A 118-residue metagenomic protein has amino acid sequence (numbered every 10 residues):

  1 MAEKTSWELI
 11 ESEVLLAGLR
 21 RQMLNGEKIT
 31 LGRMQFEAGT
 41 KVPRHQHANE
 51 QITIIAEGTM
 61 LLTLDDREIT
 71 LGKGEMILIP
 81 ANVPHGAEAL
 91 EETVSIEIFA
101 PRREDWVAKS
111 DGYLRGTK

Functional and structural regions predicted by a protein language model:
M1-K28, D111-K118: A short, N-terminal "cap"/entry segment at the start of jelly-roll beta-barrel domains of the cupin/DSBH fold
Q22-M23, M34, V42-Q46, E88-A89: Short histidine-centered beta-strand/loop micro-motifs that create catalytic or ligand/metal-coordination sites
K28-T30, I52, T59-L61, E68 (+2 more regions): Structural motif
G32, K41-V42, G58-T63, M76-I77: Short beta-strand segments in beta-sandwich/barrel cores
F36-E37, H47-L62: Short, conserved beta-strand element in jelly-roll/cupin
A56, G72-K73, E91: A cytosolic small-molecule/anion-sensing beta-strand core signal
R67-A81: Short acidic-glycine-tyrosine-enriched beta hairpin
A81-D105: Ligand-binding loop in jelly-roll beta-barrel domains
